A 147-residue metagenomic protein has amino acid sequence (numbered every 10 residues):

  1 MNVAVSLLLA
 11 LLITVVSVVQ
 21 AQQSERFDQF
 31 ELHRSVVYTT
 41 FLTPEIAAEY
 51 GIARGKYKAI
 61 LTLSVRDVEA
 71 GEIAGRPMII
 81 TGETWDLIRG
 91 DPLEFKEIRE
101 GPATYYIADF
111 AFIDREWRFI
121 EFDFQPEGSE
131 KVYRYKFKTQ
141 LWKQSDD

Functional and structural regions predicted by a protein language model:
S6-V16: Bacterial N-terminal signal peptides
A21-I60, W142: Beta-strand-rich domain onsets/edges
A59-E69: Beta-strand-rich structural segments
E72-T81: Short flexible loop/turn segments that cap and initiate beta-strands
T81-E94: Short amphipathic beta-strand segments in non-cytosolic proteins
E100-I107: Aromatic sugar-binding surface patches on proteins that engage polysaccharides or sugar-phosphate polymers
R118-Q125: Short, aromatic- and glycine-rich surface loops/edge beta-strands on solvent-exposed regions
P126-Y133: Short acidic/polar inter-strand loop motif in beta-rich domains
